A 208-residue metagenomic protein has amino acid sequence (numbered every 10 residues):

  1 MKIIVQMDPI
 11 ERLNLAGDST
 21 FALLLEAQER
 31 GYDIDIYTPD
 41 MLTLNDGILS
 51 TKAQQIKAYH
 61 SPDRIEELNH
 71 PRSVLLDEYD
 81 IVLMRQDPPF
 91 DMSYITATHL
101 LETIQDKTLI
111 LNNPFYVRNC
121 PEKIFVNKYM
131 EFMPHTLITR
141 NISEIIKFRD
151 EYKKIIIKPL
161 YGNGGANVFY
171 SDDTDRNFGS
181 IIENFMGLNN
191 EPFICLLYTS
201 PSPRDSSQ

Functional and structural regions predicted by a protein language model:
M1-E29, I34-I194: Active-site nucleotide/adenylate-binding loops and adjacent lid/helix of ATP-dependent enzymes
Y198-D205: Conserved small/polar residues in nucleotide/adenosyl-binding loops
